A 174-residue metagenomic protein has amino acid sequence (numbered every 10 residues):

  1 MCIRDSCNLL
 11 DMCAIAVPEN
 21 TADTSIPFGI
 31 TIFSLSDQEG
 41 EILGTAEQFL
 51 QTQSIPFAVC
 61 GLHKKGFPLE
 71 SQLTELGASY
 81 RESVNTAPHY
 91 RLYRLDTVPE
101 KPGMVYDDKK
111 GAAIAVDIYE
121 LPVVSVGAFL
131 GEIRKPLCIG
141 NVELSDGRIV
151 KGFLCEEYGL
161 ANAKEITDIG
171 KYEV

Functional and structural regions predicted by a protein language model:
R4-I55, Y93-T97, V123-V126, P136-C138 (+1 more regions): Glycine-rich, small-residue loops and helix-cap segments that act as flexible hinges at active-site edges
I55-K65, L69: GGW-centered surface loops in extracellular recognition modules
L69-T86: Short Gly/aromatic-enriched secondary-structure transition segments
A78, Y93-T97, P102, E143-D146 (+1 more regions): RNA-binding accessory domains that recognize and position tRNA/RNA substrates
V84-G111, Y119: Basic, polyanion-binding surface patches
M104-R148: Mid-chain, well-packed structural core segment of small domains
S145-V174: C-terminal edge-of-domain segments
